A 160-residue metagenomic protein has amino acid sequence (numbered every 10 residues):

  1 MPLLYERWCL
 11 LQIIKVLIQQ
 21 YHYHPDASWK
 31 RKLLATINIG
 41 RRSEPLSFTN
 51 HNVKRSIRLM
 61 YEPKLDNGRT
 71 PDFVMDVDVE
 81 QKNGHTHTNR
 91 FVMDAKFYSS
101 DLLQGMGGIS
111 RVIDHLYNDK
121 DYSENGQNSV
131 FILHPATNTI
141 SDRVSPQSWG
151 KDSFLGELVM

Functional and structural regions predicted by a protein language model:
M1: Interfaces and regulatory segments of ATP-dependent nucleotide/adenylate/phosphodiester-chemistry enzymes
L4-W8, Q12: Generic recognition of stable, solvent-exposed alpha-helical segments in well-folded globular domains
L10, V16-M160: Catalytic core segments in nucleotide and nucleic-acid processing enzymes
